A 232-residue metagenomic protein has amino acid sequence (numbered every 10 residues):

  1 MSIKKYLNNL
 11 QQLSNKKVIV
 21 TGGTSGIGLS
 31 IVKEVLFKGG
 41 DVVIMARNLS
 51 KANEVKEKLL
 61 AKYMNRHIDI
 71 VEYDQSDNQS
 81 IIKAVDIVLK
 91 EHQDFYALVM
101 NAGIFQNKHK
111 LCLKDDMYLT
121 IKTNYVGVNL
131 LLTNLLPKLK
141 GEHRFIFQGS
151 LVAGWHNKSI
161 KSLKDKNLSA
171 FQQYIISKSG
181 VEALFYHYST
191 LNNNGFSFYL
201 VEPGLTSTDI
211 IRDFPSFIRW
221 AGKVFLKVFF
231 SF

Functional and structural regions predicted by a protein language model:
K17, T24-S25: Conserved glycine-rich cofactor-binding loop
K38-E54: Conserved glycine-rich Rossmann-like NAD(P)H-binding loop of the short-chain dehydrogenase/reductase
A61-Q79: Rossmann-fold cofactor-recognition segment
K83-K90, K108-H109, D115-K122: Active-site Tyr-X3-Lys motif and surrounding loop/helix of classical short-chain dehydrogenase/reductase
N101-K108: Conserved NAD(P)H cofactor-binding loop of Rossmann-fold oxidoreductase domains
K108-H109, Y118, R144-G195, E202-R219: Catalytic loop of short-chain dehydrogenase/reductase
Y125-V126: Ankyrin-repeat alpha-helix packing hotspot
W220-F232: C-terminal helical subdomain
